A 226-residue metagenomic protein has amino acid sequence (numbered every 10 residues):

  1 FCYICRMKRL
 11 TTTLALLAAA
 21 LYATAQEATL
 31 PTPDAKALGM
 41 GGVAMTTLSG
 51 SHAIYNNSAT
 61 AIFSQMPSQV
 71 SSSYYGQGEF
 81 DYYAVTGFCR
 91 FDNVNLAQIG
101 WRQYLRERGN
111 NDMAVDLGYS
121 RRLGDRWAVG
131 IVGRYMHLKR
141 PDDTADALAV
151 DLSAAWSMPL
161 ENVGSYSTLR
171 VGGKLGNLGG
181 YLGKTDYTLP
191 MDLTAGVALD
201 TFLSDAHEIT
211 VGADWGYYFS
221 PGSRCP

Functional and structural regions predicted by a protein language model:
M7, A25-Q26: Absolute protein N-terminus
K8-L16: Sec-dependent signal peptide recognition, specifically the positively charged N-region followed immediately by
L16-L17, Q65: Short, linear, compositionally biased motifs with a strong N-terminal bias
L17-T24: Hydrophobic h-region of N-terminal signal peptides that target proteins for export in Gram-negative bacteria
Q26-P226: Subset of outer-membrane beta-barrel
